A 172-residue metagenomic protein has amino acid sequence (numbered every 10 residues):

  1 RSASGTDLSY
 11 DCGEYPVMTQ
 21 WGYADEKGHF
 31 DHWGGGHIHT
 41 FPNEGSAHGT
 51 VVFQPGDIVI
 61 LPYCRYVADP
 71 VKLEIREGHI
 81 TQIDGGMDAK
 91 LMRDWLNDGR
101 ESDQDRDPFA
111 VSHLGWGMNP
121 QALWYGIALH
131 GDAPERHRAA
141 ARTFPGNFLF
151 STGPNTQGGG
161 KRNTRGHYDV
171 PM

Functional and structural regions predicted by a protein language model:
R1, V71-I83, F148, M172: Short polybasic amphipathic segments
R1-V52, G56-D69, R76: Active-site bordering "gate/hinge" segments that shape substrate access to catalytic or cofactor-binding pockets
L8-D11, M18-W21, I60-Y63, Q82-D84 (+3 more regions): Short helix/loop capping segments that flank catalytic or ligand/cofactor-binding pockets
Y15, G56-I58, H79-I80, M87-D88 (+2 more regions): Short, glycine-/Ser/Thr-/acidic-enriched flexible segments
E44, L73, Q104-D107: Generic structural signal for beta-strand residues in well-ordered domains
G45, G49, H113-G115, T152-T156 (+1 more regions): Extended interaction regions within the primary functional domain
Y66-V67, Q82-T152: Dual-mode signal for accessory low-complexity, basic/Gly-rich regions
P145-M172: Intrinsically disordered terminal and processing segments
